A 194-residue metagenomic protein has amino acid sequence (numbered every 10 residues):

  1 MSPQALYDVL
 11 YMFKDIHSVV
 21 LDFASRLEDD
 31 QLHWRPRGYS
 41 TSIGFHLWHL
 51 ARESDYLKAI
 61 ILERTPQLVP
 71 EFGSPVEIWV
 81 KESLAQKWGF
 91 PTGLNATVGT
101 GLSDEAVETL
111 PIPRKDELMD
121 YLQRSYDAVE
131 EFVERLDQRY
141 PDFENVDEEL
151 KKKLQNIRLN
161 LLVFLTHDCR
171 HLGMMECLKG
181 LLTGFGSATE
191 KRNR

Functional and structural regions predicted by a protein language model:
M1-Y11: N-terminal export signals and maturation junctions of secreted/periplasmic proteins
P3-Q4, R37-G38, E105-D116, Q155-L159: Short coil/turn segments at secondary-structure junctions
L10-K14, L21, Q31-T97, D127-A128 (+1 more regions): Short, contiguous alpha-helical
L27-D29: Short, solvent-exposed, charged loop/turn and helix-capping segments that join or cap alpha-helices on peripheral
A85-D142, L162: Acidic/histidine-rich alpha-helical segments that form the ligand environment of transition-metal centers
